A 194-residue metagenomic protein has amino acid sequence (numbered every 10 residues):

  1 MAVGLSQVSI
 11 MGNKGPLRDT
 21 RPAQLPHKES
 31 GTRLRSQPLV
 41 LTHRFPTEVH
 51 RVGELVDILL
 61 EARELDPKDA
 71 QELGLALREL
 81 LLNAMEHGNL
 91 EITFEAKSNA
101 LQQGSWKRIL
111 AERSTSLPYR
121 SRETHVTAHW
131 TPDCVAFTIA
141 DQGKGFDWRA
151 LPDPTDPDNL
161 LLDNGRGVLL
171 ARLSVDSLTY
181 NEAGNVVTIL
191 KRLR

Functional and structural regions predicted by a protein language model:
A2-L75, E86, L90-S114, T127-H129: Bergerat-fold GHKL ATPase/HATPase_c domain
H27-V40, M85-R194: Conserved beta-strand-loop-beta-strand hairpin that lines the nucleotide-binding pocket of ATP/GTP-utilizing enzymes
L77-R78, V186: Alpha-helix N-cap/helix-start and coil->helix boundary motif
E79, N83: Conserved polar catalytic motif of the HATPase_c/GHKL fold
